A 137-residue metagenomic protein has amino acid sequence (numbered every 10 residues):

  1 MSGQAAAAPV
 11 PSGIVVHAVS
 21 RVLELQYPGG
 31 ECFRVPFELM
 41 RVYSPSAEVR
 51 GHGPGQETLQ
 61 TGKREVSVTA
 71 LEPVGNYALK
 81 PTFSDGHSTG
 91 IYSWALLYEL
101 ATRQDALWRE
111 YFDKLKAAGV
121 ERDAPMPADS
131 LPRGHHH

Functional and structural regions predicted by a protein language model:
M1-H137: Motif-centric detector for short Cys/His coordination patterns
